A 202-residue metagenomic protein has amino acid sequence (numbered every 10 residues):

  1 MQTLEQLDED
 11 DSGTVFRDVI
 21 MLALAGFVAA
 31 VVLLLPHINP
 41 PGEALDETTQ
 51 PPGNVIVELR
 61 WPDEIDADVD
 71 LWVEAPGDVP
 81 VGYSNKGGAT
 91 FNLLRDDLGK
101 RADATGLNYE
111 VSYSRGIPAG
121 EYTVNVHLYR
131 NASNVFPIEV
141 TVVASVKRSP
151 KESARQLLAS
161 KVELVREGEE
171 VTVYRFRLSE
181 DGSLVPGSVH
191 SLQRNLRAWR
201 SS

Functional and structural regions predicted by a protein language model:
M1-Q6: N-terminal intrinsically disordered, acidic low-complexity segments at the extreme N-terminus
L7, S12-T14, V28-S202: Intrinsic-disorder/low-complexity signal
D18-G26: Hydrophobic H-region at the start of alpha-helical membrane spans
